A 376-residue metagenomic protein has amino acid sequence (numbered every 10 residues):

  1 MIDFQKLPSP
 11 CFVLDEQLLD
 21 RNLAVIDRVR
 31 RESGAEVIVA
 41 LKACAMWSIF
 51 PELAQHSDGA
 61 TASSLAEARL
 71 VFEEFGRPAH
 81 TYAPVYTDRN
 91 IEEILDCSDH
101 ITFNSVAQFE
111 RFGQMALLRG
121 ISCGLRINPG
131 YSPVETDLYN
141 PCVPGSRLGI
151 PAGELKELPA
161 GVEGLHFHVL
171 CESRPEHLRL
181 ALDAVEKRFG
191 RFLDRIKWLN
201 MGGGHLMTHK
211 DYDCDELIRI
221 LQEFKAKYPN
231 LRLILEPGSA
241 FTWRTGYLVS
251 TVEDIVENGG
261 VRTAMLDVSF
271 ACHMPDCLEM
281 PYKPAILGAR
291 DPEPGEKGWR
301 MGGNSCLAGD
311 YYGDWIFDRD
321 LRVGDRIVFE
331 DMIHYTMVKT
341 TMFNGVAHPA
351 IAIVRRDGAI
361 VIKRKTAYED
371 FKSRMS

Functional and structural regions predicted by a protein language model:
I2-G76, S269, F317-E330, H334-T336: N-terminal capping/small domains of soluble enzymes
I2-L7, E163-H168, G202-G203: A short small-residue
A35-W198, Y212, I220-E223: Active-site-proximal beta-alpha core segment in soluble small-molecule metabolic enzymes
Y131-P133, C171, M207, F241 (+1 more regions): Feature marks short, surface-exposed loop/turn motifs that line or immediately flank catalytic pockets and channel
V169-L170, L199-T208, P237-A240: Glycine-rich beta-strand-to-loop/alpha-helix junction loops that act as flexible
I220, L235-S376: Charged (often Lys/Glu-rich) extended helix/loop segments that serve as interaction or gating elements
K227-L233: Acidic/histidine-enriched active-site and ligand-binding environments that engage anionic O-linkages
